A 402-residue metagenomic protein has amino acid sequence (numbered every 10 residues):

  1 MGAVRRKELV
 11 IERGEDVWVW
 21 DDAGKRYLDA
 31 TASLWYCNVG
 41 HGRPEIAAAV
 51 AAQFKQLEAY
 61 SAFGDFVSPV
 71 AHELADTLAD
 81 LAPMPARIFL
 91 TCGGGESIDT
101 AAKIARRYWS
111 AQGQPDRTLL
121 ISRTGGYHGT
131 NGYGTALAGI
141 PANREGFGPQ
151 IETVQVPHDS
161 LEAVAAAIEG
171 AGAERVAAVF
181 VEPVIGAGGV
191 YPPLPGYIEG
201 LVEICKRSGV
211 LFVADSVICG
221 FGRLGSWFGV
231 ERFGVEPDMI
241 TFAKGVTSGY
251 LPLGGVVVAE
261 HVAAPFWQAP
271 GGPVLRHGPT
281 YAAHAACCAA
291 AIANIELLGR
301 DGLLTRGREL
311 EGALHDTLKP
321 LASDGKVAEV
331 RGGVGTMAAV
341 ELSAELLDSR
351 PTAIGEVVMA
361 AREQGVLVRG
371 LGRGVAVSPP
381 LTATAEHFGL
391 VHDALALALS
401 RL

Functional and structural regions predicted by a protein language model:
M1-L402: Conserved N-terminal phosphate-binding loop of PLP-dependent enzymes in the Aspartate aminotransferase
